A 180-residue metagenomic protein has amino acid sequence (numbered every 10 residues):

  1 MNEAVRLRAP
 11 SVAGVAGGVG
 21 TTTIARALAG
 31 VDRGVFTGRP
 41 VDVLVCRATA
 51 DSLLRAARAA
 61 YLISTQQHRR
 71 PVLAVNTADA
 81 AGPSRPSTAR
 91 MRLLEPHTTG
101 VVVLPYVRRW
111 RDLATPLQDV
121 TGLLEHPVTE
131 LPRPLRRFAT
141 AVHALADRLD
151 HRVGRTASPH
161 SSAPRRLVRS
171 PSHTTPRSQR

Functional and structural regions predicted by a protein language model:
M1-R6, T129, R133-R180: Acidic-aromatic/histidine active-site loop/patch
A4-A9, P40: A short, charged/proline- and glycine-enriched loop that marks the coil->beta-strand transition at the N-terminal
R8-G30: Glycine-rich phosphate-binding P-loop
A13, A74, P105: Residues in well-ordered beta-strands of folded domains
V19, D51-L54, R133, T140: Charged, alpha-helix-enriched surfaces in structured cytosolic catalytic cores of large nucleotide-utilizing machines
D32-V102, H143-A146, D150: Conserved catalytic-core segment of NTP-binding enzymes
R92-V120: Beta-strand-loop-alpha "switch" segments that mediate conformational coupling across diverse proteins
P116-R136: C-terminal boundary of histidine-terminating zinc-finger modules
